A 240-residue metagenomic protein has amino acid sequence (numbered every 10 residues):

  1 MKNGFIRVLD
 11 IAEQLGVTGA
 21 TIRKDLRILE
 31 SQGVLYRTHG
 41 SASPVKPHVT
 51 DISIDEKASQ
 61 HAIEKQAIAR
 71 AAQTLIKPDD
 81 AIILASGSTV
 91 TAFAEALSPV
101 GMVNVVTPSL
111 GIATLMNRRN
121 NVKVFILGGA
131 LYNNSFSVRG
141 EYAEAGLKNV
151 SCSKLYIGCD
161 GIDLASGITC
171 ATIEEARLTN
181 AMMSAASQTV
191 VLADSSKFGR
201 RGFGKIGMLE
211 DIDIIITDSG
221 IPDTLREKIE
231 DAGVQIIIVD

Functional and structural regions predicted by a protein language model:
M1-S88, A94-V106, L110, N117-V122: HTH-adjacent hinge/linker in prokaryotic transcriptional regulators
G4-L9, G16, S31, E64 (+1 more regions): Conserved phosphate- and dinucleotide-binding cores of soluble alpha/beta proteins, encompassing both enzyme active
